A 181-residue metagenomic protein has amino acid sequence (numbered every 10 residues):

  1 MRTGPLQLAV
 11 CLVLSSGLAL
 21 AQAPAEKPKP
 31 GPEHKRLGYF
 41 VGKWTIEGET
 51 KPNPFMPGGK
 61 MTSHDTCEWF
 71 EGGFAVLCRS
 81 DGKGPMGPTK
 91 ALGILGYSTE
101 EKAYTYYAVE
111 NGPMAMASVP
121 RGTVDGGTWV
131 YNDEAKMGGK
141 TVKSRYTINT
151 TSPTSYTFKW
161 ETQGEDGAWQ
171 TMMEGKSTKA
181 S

Functional and structural regions predicted by a protein language model:
M1-P5: Positively charged n-region of N-terminal signal peptides that target proteins for export
Q7-G17: Bacterial N-terminal signal peptides
L20-S181: Hydrophobic small-molecule pocket/channel-lining residues, especially in calycin-type beta-barrels
